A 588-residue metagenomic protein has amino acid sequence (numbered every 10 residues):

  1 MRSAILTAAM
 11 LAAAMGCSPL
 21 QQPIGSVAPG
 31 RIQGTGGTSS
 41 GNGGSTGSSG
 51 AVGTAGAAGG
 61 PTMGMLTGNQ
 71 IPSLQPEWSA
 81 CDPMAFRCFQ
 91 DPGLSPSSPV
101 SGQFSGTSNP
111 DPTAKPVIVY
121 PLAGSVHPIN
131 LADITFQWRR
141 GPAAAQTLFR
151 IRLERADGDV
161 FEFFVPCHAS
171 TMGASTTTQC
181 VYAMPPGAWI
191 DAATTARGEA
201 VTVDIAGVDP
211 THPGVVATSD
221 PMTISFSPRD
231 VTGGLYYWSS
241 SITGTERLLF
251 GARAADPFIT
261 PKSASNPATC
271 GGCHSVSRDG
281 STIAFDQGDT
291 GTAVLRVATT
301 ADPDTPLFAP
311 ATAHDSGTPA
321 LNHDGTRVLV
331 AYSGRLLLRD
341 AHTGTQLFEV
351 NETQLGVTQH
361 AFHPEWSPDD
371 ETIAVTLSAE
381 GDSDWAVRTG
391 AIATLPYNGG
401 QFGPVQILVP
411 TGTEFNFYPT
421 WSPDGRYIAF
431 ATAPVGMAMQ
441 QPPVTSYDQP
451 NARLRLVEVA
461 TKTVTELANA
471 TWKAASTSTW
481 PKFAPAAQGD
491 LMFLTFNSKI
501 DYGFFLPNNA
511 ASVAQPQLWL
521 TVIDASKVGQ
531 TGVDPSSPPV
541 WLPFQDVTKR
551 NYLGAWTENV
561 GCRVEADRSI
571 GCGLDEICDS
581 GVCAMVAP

Functional and structural regions predicted by a protein language model:
M1, T7-M84, C583: Ser/Thr-rich, Pro/Gly/Ala-heavy low-complexity intrinsically disordered linkers and tails of secreted extracellular
S3, T35-G44, A193-R197, A252-D256: Short intrinsically disordered, low-complexity coil segments enriched in acidic
G68-P588: Sequence signature of WD/YWTD-type beta-propeller architectures
